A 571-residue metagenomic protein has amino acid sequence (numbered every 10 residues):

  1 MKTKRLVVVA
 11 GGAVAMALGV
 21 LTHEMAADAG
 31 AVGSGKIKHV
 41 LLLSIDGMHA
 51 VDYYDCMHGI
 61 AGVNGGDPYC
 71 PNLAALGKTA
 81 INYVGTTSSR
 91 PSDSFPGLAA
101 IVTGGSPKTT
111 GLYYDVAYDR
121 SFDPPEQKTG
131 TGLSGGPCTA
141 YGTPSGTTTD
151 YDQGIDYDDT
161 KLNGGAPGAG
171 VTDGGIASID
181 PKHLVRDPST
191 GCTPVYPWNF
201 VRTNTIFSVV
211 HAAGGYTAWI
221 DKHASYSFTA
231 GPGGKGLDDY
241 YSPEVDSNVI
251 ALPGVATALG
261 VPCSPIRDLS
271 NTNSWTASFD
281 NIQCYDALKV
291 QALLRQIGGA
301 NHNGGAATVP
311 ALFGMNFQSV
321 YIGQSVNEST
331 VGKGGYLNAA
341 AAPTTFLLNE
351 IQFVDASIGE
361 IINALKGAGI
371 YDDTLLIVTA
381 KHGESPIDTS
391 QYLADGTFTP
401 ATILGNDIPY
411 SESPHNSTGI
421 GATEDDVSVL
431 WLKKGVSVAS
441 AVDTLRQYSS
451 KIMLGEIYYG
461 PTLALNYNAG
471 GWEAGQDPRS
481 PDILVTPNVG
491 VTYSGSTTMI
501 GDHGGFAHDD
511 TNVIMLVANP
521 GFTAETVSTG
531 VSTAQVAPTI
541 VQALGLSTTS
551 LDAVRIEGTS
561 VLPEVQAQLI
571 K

Functional and structural regions predicted by a protein language model:
K36-L41, T79-Y83, T109, P137 (+10 more regions): Loop/turn elements at helix/coil->beta-strand transitions in domains of secreted/extracellular proteins
Y53-G111, Y216-A218: Short, structured active-site-proximal loop/turn typified by the sulfatase FGly-forming signature C/S-X-P-X-R
N82-V102, I220-A230, N316-Q318, V554-V561: Short, solvent-exposed turn/loop segments enriched in Gly/Ser/Thr/Pro and often Arg
P144-T149, Q153-S189, T193-G260, L551: Catalytic-site neighborhoods of secreted/periplasmic enzymes that process anionic sulfate/phosphate groups
D173-R186, N199-N204, P414-T539: Active-site neighborhoods of enzymes that stabilize oxyanions during catalysis
H223-A224, F228-D239, A300-F353, S390-Y392: Active-site His/acidic residue clusters
Q352-D395, N466, I540: Metal-dependent active-site segment of extracytoplasmic phospho-/sulfohydrolases and closely related
D373, A380-G435: Acidic/histidine-rich catalytic neighborhood
